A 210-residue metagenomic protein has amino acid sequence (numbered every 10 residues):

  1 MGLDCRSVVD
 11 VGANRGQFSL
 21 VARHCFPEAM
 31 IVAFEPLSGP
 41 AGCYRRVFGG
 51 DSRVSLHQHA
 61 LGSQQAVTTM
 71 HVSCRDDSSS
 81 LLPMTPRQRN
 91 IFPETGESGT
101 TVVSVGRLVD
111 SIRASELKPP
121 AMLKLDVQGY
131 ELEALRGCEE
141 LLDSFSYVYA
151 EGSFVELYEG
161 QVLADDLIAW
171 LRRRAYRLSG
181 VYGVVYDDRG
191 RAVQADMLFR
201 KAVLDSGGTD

Functional and structural regions predicted by a protein language model:
M1-D210: Phosphate/nucleotide-binding beta-alpha loop and adjacent structural elements of enzyme active sites
